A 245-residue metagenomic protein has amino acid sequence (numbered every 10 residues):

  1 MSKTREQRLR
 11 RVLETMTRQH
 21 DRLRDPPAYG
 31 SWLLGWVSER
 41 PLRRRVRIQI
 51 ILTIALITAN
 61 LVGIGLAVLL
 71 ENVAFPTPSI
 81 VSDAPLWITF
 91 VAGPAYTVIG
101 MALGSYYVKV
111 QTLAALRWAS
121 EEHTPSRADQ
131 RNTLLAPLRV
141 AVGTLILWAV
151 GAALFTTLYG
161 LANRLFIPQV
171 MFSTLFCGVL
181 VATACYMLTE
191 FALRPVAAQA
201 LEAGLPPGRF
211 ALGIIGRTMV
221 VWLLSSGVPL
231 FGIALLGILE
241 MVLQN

Functional and structural regions predicted by a protein language model:
M1-L223, G227-N245: N-terminal sensory and localization modules of signal-transduction and trafficking proteins
